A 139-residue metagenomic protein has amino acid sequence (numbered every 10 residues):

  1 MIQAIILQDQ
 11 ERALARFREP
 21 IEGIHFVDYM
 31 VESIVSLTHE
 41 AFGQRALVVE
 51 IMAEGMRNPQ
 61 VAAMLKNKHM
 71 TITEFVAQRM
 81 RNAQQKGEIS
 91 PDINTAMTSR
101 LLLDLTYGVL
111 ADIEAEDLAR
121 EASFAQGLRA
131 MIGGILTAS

Functional and structural regions predicted by a protein language model:
M1-D9, L65: Amphipathic alpha-helical segments enriched in hydrophobic/aromatic and basic residues that form the DNA-contacting
A4, E11-R45, T95-L102, A125: Hydrophobic alpha-helical connector segments
F17, V48-M52, M80: Generic hydrophobic alpha-helical segments
E40-A62, A111: Amphipathic alpha-helical segments used for helix-helix packing
G43-L47, I72, L105: Amphipathic, well-ordered alpha-helical segments in soluble domains
A62-K66, M70, Q84-I132: Hydrophobic/aromatic-rich alpha-helical bundle segments in the mid-to-C-terminal region
I72-M80: Outer-membrane beta-barrel domain signature
G133-S139: Generic C-terminal helix-cap and adjacent flexible tail
